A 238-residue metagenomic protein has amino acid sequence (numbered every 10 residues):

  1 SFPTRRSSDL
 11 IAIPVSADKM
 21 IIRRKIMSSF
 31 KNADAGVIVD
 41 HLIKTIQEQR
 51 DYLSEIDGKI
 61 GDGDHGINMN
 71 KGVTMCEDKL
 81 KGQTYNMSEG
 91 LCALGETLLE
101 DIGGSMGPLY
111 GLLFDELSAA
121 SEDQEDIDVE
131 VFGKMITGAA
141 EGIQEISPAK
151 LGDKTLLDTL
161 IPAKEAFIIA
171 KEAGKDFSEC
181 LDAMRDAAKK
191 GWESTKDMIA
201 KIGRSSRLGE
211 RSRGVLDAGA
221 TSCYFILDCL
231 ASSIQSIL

Functional and structural regions predicted by a protein language model:
F2-S7: Short, small-residue-biased leader/transition segments that mark boundaries at the very start of proteins
A12-S16, I21-L238: N-terminal loops that bind phosphate or other acidic moieties and the adjacent beta-alpha structural core
